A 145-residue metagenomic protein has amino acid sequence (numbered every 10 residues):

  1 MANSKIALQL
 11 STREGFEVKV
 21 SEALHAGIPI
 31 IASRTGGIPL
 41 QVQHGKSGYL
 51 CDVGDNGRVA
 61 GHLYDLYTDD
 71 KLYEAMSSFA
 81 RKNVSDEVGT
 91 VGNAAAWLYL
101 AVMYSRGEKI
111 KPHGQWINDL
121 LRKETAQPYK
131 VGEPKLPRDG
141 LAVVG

Functional and structural regions predicted by a protein language model:
M1-S4: Short alpha-helical donor nucleotide-sugar binding micro-motif in glycosyltransferases
A7-L8: A short hydrophobic beta-strand element within the catalytic core of glycosyltransferases that build diverse glycans
T12: Aromatic "clamp/platform" in nucleotide-sugar-dependent glycosyltransferases that forms part of the donor/acceptor
E17-V20, I38: Short glycine/serine-rich donor-binding loops of glycosyltransferases
P29-A32: Short hydrophobic beta-strand element within catalytic cores of glycosyltransferases and related nucleotide-activated
T35-G45, Y49-L50, G61: Short acidic/histidine- and often glycine-rich active-site loop of Leloir-type glycosyltransferases that engages
H44-G45, Y49-D55, D65-D70: Conserved acidic donor-binding segment of nucleotide-sugar-dependent glycosyltransferases
K82, D86, T90-G145: C-terminal amphipathic helix plus adjacent low-complexity, charged tail appended to glycosyltransferase catalytic
